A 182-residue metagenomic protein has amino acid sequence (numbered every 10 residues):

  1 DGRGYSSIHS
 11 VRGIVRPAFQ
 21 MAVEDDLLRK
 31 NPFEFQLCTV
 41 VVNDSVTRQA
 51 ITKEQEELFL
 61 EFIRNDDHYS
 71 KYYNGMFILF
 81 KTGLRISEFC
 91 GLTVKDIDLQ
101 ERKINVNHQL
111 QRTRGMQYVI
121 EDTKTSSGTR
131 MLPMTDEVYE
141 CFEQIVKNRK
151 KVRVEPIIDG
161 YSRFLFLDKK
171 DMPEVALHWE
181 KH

Functional and structural regions predicted by a protein language model:
D1, K147-Y161, L165-F166, D171: N-terminal DNA-binding module of tyrosine recombinases/phage integrases
D1, P173-H182: Short, intrinsically disordered, charge-balanced linker/junction segments flanking boundaries in proteins
D1-G2, Q20-M21: Basic/aromatic-enriched alpha-helical hairpins
Y5, H9-G13, E24, L28-K30 (+5 more regions): Basic, Lys/Arg- and aromatic-enriched nucleic-acid-binding interface segment
V15-F19, F89, E180: Short, basic/aromatic-rich helical patch in the C-terminal catalytic core of site-specific tyrosine
L37-C38, Q55, G91-K151, P156-I157: Conserved tyrosine-mediated DNA breakage-rejoining catalytic core shared by Y-recombinases
T47-R48, R64-D67, V119-T129, F166-A176: Short, contiguous acidic/charged loop-to-helix segments that flank catalytic cores in large enzymes
